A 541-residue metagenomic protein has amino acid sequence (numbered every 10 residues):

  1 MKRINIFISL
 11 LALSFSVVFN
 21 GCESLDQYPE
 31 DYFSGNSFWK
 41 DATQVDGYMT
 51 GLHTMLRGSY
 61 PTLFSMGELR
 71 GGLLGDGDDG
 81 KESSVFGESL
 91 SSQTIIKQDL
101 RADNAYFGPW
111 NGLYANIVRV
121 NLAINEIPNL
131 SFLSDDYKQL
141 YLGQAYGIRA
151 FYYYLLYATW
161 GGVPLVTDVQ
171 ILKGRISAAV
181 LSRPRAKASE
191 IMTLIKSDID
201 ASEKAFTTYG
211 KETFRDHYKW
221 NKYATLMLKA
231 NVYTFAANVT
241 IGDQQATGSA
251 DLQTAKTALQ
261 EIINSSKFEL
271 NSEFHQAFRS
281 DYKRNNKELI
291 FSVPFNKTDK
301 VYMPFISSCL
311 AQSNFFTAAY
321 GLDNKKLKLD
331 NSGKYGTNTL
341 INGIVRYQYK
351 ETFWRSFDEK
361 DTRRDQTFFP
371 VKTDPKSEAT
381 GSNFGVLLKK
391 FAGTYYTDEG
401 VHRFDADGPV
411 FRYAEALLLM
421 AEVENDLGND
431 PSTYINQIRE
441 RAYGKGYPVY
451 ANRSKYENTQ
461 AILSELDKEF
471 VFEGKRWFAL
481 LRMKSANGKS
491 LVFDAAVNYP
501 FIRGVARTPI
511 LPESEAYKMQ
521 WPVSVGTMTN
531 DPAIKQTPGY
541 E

Functional and structural regions predicted by a protein language model:
M1-D31: Bacterial Sec-dependent N-terminal signal peptides
G21-S24, H53, L113-N116, L194 (+6 more regions): Long, intrinsically disordered, low-complexity segments
C22-G87, V163, T167, M192 (+3 more regions): An aromatic- and glycine-enriched ligand-binding surface/loop that stacks and positions planar moieties
D46-G47, T54-G58, S83-W160, V180-T193 (+4 more regions): Conserved, well-structured interaction surfaces
F353-I438: C-terminal substrate/ligand-recognition segments
